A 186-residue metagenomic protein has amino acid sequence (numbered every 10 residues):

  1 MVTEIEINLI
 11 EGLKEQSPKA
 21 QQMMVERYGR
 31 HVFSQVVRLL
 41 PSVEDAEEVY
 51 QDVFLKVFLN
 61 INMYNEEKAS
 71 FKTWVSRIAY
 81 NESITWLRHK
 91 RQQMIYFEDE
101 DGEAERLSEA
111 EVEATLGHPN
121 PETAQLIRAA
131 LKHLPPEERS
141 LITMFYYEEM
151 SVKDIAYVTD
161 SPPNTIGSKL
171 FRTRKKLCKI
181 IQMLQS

Functional and structural regions predicted by a protein language model:
V2-E6, Q93-N120: Internal acidic/polar
K14-E15, P41, F54-K68: Sigma70-family region 2
K14-M23, F33-D52, V158, P163 (+1 more regions): Short, charged helix-capping/linker segments at alpha-helix termini
V25-V43, N60, L131, K176 (+1 more regions): Amphipathic, Lys/Arg- and hydrophobic-enriched alpha-helical face
E48-L55, A69-N81: Structural recognition of an alpha-helix C-terminal capping motif at a helix-to-coil junction
V53, I78, L141-I142, I155-A156 (+1 more regions): Hydrophobic positions on the alpha-helical face of helix-turn-helix-like DNA-binding modules
L59, M63, R77-F97: Arg/Lys-rich amphipathic alpha helix in sigma70-family domain 2
I84, L126-A130, E138, Y147 (+1 more regions): DNA-recognition helix of helix-turn-helix
